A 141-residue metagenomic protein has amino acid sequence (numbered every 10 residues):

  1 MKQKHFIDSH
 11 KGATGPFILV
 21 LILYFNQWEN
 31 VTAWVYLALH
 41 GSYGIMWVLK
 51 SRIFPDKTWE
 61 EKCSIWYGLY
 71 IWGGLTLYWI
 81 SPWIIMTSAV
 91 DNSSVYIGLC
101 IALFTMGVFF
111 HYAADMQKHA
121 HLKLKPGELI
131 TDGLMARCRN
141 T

Functional and structural regions predicted by a protein language model:
M1-D132: Membrane-anchoring alpha-helices and their flanking helix-loop junctions
D132, A136-T141: Histidine-centered phosphotransfer motif of kinases
